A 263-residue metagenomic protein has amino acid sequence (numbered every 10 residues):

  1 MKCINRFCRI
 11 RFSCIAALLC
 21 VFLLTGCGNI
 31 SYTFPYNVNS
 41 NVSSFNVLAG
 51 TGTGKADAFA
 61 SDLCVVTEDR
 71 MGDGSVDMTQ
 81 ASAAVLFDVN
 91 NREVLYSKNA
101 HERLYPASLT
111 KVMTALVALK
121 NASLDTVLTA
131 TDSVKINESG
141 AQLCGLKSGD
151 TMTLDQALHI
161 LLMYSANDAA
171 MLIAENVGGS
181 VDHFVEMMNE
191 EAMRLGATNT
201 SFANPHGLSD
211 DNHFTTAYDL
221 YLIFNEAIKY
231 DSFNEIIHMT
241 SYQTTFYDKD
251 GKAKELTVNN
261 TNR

Functional and structural regions predicted by a protein language model:
K2-C3, L143: N-terminal leader/targeting segments
C3-I15: Bacterial N-terminal signal peptides that target proteins for export
F22-G26: C-terminal motif of bacterial Sec signal peptides marking the signal peptidase cleavage site
G28-I30: Bacterial signal peptide processing site
Y32-Y218, L222-D231: Active-site-adjacent loops and short helices of periplasmic peptidoglycan-processing enzymes
F224-R263: Extracytoplasmic
